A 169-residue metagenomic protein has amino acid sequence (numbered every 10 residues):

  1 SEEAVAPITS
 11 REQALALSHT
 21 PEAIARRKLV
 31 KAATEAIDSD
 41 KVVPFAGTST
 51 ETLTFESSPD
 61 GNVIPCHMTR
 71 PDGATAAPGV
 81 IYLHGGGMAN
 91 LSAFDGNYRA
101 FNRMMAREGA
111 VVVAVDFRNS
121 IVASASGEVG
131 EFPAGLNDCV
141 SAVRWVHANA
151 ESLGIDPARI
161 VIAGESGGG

Functional and structural regions predicted by a protein language model:
S1-P44: N-terminal targeting or regulatory segments adjacent to alpha/beta-hydrolase or S9 domains
R26-P78: N-terminal cap/lid segment of alpha/beta-hydrolase-fold proteins
D72-M104: Short, surface-exposed "cap/lid" segments of acyl-processing enzymes
S92-M104, E108, V113-A158: Catalytic nucleophile-loop/oxyanion-hole region of alpha/beta-hydrolase and closely related hydrolase-like folds
G164, G168: Gly/Ala-rich beta-loop-alpha elbow adjacent to hydrolase catalytic centers
